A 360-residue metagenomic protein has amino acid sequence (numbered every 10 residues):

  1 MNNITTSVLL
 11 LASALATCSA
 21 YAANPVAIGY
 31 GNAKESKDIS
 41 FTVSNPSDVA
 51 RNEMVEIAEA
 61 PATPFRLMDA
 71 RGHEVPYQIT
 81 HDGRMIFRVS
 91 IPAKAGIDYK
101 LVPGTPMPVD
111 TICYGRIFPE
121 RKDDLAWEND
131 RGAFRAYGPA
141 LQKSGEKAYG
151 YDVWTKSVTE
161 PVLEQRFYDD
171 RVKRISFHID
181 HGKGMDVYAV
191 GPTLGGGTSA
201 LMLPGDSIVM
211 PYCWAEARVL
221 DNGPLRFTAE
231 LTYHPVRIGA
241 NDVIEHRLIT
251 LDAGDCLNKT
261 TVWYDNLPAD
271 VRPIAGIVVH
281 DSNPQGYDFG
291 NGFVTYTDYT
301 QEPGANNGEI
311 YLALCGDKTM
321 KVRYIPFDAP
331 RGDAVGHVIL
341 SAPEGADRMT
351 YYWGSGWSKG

Functional and structural regions predicted by a protein language model:
S7-T17: Bacterial N-terminal signal peptides
A20-A22: Boundary at the C-terminal end of the N-terminal hydrophobic targeting segment
N24-G115: Alpha-mannosidase-like glycoside hydrolase catalytic domains involved in N-glycan trimming, generalizing to other
T63-M85, P235-R237, D281-T297, K318-D328: Solvent-exposed beta-strand/loop surfaces of large extracellular or lumenal domains
I91, L314-G360: Beta-strand-rich recognition/accessory modules
K100, T105-I208: Solvent-exposed N-terminal domain segments of exported/luminal and surface proteins
V172-A253: Extended, loop-rich substrate-binding clefts of extracytoplasmic carbohydrate-active enzymes
E245-R247, L257-F289: Acidic (Asp/Glu-rich), glycine- and aromatic
